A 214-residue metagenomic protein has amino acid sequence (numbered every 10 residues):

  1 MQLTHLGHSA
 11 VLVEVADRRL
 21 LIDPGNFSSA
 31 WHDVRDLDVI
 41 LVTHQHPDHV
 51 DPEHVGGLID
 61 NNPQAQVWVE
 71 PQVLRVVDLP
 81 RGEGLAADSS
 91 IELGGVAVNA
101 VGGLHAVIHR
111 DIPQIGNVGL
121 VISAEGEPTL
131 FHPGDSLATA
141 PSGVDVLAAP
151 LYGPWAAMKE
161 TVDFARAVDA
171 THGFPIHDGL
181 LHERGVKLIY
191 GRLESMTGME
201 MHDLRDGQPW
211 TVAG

Functional and structural regions predicted by a protein language model:
M1-R35, G84-G143, W155-E160, R205-G214: Core dinuclear metal-dependent hydrolase active-site scaffold
T4, D78-I91, V162, R166 (+1 more regions): Binuclear metal-ion centers of metallo-dependent hydrolases, dominated by the metallo-beta-lactamase
L21-I22, L41, W68, H132 (+2 more regions): Structural motif
F27-V69, D145-A148: Active-site metal-binding motif and surrounding structural segment of the metallo-beta-lactamase
H46, Q72-V73, L104, L137 (+2 more regions): Catalytic metal-binding/acid-base residues of hydrolase active sites
H49-P52, A157, E183-R184: Conserved alpha/beta-hydrolase "acid-adjacent" motif
E53-N61, K159-A167, I189: A short acidic, amphipathic alpha-helical/loop segment
P63-Q72, T171-G179: Short internal beta-strands
